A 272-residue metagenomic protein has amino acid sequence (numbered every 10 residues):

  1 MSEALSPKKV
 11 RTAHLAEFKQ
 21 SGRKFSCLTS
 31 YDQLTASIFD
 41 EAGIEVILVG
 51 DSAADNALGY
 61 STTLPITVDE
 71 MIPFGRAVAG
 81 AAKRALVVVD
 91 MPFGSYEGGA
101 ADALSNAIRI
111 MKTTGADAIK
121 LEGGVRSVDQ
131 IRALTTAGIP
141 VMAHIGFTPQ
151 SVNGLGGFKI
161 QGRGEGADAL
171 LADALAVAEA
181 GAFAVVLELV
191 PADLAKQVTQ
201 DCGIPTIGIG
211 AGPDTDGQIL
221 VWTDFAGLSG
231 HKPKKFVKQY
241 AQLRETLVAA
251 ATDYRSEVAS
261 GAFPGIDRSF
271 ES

Functional and structural regions predicted by a protein language model:
S2-S272: Alpha/beta enzyme core
